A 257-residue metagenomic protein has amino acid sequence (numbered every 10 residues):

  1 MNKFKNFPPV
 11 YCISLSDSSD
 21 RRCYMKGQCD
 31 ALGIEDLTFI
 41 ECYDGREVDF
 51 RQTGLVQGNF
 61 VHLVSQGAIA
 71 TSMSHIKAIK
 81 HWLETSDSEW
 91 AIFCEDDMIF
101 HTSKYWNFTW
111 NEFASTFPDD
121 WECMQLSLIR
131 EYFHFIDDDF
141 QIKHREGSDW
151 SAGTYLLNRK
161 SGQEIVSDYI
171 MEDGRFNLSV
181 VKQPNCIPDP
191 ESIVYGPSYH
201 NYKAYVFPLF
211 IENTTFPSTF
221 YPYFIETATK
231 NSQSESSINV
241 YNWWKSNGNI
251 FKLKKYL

Functional and structural regions predicted by a protein language model:
M1-C94, M98-L257: An acidic/histidine-cluster motif and surrounding catalytic segment that typifies divalent-metal-assisted enzyme active
